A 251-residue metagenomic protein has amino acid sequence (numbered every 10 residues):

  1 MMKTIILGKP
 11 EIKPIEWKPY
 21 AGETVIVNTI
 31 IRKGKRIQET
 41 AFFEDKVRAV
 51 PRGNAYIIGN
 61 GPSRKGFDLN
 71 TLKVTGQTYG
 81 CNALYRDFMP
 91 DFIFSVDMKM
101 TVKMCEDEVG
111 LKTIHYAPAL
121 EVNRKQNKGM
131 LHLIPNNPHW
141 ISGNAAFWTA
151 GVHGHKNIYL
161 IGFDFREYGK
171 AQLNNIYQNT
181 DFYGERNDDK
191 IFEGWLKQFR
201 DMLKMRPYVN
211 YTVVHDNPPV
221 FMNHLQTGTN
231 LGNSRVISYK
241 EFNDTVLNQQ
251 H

Functional and structural regions predicted by a protein language model:
M2-H251: Metal-ion/cofactor- or nucleotide/acyl-coenzyme-handling active-site neighborhoods
